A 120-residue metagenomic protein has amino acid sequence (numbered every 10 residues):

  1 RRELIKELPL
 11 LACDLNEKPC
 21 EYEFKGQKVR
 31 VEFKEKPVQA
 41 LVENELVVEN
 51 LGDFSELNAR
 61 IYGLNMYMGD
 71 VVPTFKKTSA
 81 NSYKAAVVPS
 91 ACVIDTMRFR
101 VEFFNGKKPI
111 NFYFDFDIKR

Functional and structural regions predicted by a protein language model:
R1-Q39: Transition segment at domain starts
V42-L46: Structural beta-strand segments of beta-rich domains
L51-E56: Short proline/glycine-enriched turn/loop motifs at strand-loop junctions of beta-rich domains
Y62-G69, G106: Change "in extracellular beta-sheet-rich domains … of secreted and cell-surface proteins" to "in beta-sheet-rich domains
G69-A80: Solvent-exposed serine/threonine-rich low-complexity stretches and specific carbohydrate-binding patches
S79-V87: Aromatic sugar-binding surface patches on proteins that engage polysaccharides or sugar-phosphate polymers
V93-D95, R100-F114: Short, exposed beta-strand-loop hairpins at the edges of beta-sheets in extracellular/periplasmic proteins
D115-R120: Short beta-strand edge segments in extracellular beta-sheet folds
